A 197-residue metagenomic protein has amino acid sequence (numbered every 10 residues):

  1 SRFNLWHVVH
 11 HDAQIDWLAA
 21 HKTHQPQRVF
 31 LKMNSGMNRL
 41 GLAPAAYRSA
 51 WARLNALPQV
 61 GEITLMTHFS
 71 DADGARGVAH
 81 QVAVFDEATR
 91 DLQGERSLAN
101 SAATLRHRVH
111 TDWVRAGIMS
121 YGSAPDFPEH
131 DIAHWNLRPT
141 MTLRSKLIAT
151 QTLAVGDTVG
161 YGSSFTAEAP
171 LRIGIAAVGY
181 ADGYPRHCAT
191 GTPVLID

Functional and structural regions predicted by a protein language model:
S1-S97, V109-H110: Active-site-proximal beta-alpha core segment in soluble small-molecule metabolic enzymes
H11-W17, Q25-Q27, A79-D197: Active-site anion/phosphate-binding pocket segments in diverse small-molecule metabolic enzymes
